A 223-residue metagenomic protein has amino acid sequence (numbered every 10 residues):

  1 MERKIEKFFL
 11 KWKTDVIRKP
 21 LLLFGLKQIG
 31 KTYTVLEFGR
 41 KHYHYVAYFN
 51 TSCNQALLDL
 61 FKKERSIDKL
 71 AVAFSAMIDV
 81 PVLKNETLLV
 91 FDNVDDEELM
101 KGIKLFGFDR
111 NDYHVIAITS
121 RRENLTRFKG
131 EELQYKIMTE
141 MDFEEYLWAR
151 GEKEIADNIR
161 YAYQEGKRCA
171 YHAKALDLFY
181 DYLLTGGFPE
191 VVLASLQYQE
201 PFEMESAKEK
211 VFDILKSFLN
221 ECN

Functional and structural regions predicted by a protein language model:
M1-T14: N-terminal pre-Walker A segment at the start of P-loop NTPase domains
L23: Hydrophobic anchor at the beta1->P-loop junction of P-loop NTPases
T34, F38: Hydrophobic positions on the alpha1 helix immediately C-terminal to the Walker A/P-loop
T51-P81: Short glycine-rich substrate-engagement loop in P-loop NTPases that contacts/grips substrate
V80-L99: Conserved P-loop NTPase "ATPase switch" module shared by AAA+ and STAND
V90-D92, Y113-R121, I137: Structural recognition of the conserved hydrophobic beta-strand(s) that form the central parallel beta-sheet of P-loop
L105, R122-K136, W148-E152: Short regulatory helix/loop adjacent to the ATP-binding pocket of P-loop NTPases
K153-N223: Interdomain hinge/linker elements that couple catalytic modules in large macromolecular machines
